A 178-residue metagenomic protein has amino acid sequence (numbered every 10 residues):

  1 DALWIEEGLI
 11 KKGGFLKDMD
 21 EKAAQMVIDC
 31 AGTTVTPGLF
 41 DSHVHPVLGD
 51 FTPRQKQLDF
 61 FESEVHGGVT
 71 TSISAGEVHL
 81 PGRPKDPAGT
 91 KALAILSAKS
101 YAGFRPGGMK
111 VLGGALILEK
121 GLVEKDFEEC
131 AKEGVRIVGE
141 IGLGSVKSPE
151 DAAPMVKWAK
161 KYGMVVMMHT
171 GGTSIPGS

Functional and structural regions predicted by a protein language model:
D1-T36: Histidine-rich, glycine-flanked metal-binding segment
I10, D18, L80, E119 (+2 more regions): Surface-exposed, flexible loop/turn segments at secondary-structure boundaries
K22-Q25, D29-L93: Metal-associated gating/positioning segment near the N- to mid-region
A24-Q25, G32, G108, K161-G163: A general structural motif
S42-Q55, M109-V123, G142: Active-site mouth loops of central-metabolism enzymes
F60-P87, R105-L118, E133-S145, M164-M167: Divalent metal-dependent hydrolysis catalytic cores, especially in the metallo-beta-lactamase
A88-R105: Short flanking/linker segments adjacent to small metal-binding domains or redox-active Cys/His motifs
L96-K99, G121-S178: Histidine/acidic residue-rich metal-binding segments in metalloenzymes
